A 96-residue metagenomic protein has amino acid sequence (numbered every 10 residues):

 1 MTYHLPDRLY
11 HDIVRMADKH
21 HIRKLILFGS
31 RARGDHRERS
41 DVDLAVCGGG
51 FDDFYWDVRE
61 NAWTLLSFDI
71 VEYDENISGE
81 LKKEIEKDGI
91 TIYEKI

Functional and structural regions predicted by a protein language model:
M1-K24, A32-E38, C47-I96: Catalytic core of pol beta-like nucleotidyltransferases
